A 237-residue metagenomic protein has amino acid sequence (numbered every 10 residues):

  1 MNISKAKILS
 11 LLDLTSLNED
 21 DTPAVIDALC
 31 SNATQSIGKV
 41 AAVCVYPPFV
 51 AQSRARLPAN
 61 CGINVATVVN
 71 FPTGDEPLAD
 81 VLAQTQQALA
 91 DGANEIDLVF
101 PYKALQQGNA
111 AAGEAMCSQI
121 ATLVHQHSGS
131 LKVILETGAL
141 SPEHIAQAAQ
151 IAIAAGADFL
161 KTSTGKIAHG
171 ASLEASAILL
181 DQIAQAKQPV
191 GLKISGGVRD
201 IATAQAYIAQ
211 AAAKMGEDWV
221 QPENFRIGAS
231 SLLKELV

Functional and structural regions predicted by a protein language model:
N2-G38, P48-L192, I201-S230: Alpha/beta enzyme core
S195: Terminal helix/beta-alpha structural elements that buttress the NAD(P)+-binding lobe
V198: Short donor-sugar binding/catalytic loops of nucleotide-sugar-dependent glycosyltransferases, especially enzymes
L232-E235: Eukaryotic acidic, Ser/Thr-rich intrinsically disordered low-complexity regions
